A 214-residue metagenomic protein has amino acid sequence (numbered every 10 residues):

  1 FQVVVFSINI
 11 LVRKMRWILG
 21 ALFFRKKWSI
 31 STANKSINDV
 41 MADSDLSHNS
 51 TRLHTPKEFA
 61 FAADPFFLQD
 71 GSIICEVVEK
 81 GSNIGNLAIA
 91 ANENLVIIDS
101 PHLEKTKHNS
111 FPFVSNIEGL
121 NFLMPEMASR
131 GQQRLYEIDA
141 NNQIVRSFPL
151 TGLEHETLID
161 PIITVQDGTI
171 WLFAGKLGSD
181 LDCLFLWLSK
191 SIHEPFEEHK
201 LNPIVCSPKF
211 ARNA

Functional and structural regions predicted by a protein language model:
F1-A214: Carbohydrate-active catalytic/glycan-binding domains of CAZyme proteins, especially the secreted or lumenal ectodomains
